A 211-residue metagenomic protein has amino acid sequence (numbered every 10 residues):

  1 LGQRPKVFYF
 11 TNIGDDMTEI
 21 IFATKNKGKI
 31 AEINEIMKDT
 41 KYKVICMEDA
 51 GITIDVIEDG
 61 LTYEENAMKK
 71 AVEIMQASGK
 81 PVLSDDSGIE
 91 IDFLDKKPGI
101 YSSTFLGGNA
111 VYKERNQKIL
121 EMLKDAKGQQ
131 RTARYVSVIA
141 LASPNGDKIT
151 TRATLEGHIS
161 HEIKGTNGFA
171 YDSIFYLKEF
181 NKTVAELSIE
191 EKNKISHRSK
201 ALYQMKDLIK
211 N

Functional and structural regions predicted by a protein language model:
L1-F8, G14: Short, low-complexity intrinsically disordered segments enriched in small and basic residues
T18-I21, K27-N211: Anionic-ligand binding patches
